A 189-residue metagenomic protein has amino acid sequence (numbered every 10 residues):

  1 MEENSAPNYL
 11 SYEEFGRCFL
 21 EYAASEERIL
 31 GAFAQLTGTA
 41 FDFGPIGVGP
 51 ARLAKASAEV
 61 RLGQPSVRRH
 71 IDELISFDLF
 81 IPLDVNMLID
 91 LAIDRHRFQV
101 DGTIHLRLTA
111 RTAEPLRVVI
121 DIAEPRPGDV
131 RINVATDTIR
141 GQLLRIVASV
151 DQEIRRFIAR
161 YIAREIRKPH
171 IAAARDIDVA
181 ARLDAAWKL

Functional and structural regions predicted by a protein language model:
M1-I71, D90-L189: Lipid-handling modules and contact-site tethers
I71-I89: Short, hydrophobic/proline-enriched secondary-structure or compact coil segments at domain edges
